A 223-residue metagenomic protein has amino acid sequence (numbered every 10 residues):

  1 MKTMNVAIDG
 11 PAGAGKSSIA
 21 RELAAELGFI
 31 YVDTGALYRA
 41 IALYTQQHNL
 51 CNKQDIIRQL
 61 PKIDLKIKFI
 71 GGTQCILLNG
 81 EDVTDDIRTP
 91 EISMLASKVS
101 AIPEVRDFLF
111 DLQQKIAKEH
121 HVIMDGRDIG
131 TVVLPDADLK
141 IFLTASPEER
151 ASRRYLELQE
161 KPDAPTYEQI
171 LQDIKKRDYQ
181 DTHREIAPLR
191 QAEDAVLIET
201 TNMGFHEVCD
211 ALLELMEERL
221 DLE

Functional and structural regions predicted by a protein language model:
V6-I8: Hydrophobic anchor at the beta1->P-loop junction of P-loop NTPases
G13: Walker A (P-loop) phosphate-binding loop of P-loop NTPases
K16: Conserved lysine of the Walker
I19: Hydrophobic positions on the alpha1 helix immediately C-terminal to the Walker A/P-loop
A25-P90: N-terminal phosphate/diphosphate-binding loop that engages ATP/GTP or pyrophosphate donors across diverse enzyme folds
L78, D82-T84, Y155-K161, Y179-E223: NTP-dependent small-molecule kinase module
T84-A96, S100-K161: ATP-dependent NMP and nucleoside kinases share a basic, alpha-helical "lid"
D128-V133, I141-S152, K161-D173, R177-I186 (+2 more regions): Anionic, Ser/Thr-rich low-complexity intrinsically disordered regions
